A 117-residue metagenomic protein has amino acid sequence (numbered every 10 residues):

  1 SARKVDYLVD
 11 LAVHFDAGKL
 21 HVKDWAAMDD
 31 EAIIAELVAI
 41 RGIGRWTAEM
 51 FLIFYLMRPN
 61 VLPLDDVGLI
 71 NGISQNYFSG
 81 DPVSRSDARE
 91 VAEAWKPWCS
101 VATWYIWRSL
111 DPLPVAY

Functional and structural regions predicted by a protein language model:
S1-A39: Alpha-helical ds-nucleic-acid-binding substructure associated with the helix-hairpin-helix region of base-excision DNA
D24-A26, D30-I34, R45-Y117: C-terminal accessory module of base-excision DNA glycosylases/AP lyases that mediates lesion recognition and DNA
